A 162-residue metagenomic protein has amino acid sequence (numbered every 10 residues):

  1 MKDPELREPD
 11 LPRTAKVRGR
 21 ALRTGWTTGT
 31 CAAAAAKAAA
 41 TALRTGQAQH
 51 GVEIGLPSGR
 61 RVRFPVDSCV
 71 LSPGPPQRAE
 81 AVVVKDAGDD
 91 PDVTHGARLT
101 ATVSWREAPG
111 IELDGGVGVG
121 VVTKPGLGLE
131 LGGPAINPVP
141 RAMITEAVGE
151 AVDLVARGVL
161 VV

Functional and structural regions predicted by a protein language model:
K2-V162: Generic N-terminal targeting/processing segments that precede catalytic cores or assembly contacts
